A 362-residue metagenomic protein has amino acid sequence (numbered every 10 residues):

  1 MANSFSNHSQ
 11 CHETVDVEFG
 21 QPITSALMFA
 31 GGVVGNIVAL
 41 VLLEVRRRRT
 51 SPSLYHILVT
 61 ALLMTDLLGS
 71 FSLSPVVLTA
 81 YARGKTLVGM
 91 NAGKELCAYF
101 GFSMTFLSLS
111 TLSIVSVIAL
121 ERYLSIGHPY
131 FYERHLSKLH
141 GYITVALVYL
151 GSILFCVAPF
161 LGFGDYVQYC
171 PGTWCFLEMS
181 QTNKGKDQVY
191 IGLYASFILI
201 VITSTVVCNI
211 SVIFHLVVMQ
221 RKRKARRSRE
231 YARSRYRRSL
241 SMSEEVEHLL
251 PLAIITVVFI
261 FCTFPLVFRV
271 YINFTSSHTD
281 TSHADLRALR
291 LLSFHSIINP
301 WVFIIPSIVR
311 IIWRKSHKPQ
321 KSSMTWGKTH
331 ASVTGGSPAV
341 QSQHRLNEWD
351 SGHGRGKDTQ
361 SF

Functional and structural regions predicted by a protein language model:
M1-S9, R221-L250, I308-F362: Intrinsically disordered regulatory tails of 7TM GPCRs
M1-V38, D350, F362: Extracellular N-terminal segment of 7TM GPCRs
F5-C11, G84-G101, F155-L199: Loop architecture of class A 7-transmembrane GPCRs
V17-A26, L54-V117, S125-H128: Extracellular TM2-ECL1-early TM3 structural module of rhodopsin-like
G31-E44, S70-V77, T105-Y130, T144-A146 (+2 more regions): Cytoplasm-facing ends of alpha-helical transmembrane segments in multi-pass membrane proteins
H56-T65, F214-L266: Intracellular effector-coupling site of seven-transmembrane GPCRs, centered on the ICL3-to-TM6 transition
T79, S110-V117, L124, Y130-W174 (+1 more regions): Fourth transmembrane helix
I254, V258-Y271, A284-S332: Seventh transmembrane helix
